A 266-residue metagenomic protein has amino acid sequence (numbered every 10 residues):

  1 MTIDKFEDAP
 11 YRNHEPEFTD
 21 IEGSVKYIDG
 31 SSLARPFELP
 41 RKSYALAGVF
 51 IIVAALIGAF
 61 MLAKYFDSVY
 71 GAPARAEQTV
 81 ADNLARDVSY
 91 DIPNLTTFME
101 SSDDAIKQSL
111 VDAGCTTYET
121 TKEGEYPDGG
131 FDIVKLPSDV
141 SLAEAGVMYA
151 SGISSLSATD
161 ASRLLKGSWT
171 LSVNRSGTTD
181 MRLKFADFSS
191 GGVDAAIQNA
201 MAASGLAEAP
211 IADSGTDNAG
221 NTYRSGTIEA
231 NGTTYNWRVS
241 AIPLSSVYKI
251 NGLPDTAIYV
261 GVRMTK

Functional and structural regions predicted by a protein language model:
M1-A34: N-terminal targeting leaders characterized by basic, low-complexity, disordered sequences that direct proteins
F18, G23, Y44-I52: Classical Sec-dependent N-terminal signal peptides that target proteins to the secretory pathway
P36-L46, A54-A55, A59-F185: Short helix/turn-capping signatures at newly exposed starts of structured segments
I106, L110, L171, M181-L183 (+3 more regions): Hydrophobic beta-strand residues in large extracellular and virion-surface proteins
L136-D139, G177, F185-S189, I228 (+1 more regions): Secondary-structure transition/turn motif
I153-Y223: Long, charged/polar, surface-exposed segments that mediate recognition or autoinhibition
G215-K266: Extracellularly exposed regions in secreted/surface proteins, prominently low-complexity, repeat-rich
